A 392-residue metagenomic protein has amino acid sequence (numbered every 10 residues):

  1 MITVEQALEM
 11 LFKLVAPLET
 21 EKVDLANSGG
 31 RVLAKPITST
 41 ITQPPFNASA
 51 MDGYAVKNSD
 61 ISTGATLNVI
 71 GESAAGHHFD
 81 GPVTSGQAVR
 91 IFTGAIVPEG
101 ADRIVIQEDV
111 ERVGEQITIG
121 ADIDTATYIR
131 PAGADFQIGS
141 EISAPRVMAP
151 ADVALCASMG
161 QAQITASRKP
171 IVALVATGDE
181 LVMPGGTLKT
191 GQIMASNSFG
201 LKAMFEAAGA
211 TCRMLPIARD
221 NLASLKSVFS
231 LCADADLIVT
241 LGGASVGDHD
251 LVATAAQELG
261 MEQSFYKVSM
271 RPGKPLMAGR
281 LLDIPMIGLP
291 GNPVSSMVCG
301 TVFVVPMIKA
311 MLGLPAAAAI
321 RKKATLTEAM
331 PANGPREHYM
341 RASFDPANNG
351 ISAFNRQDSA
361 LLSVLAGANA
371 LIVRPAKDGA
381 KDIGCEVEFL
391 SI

Functional and structural regions predicted by a protein language model:
M1-G64, V147-M148: Intrinsically disordered, low-complexity, positively charged segments
I2, E21-A26, G30, G76 (+1 more regions): Flexible glycine/proline-rich
I2-V4, Y54-M214, I351, L371: Short, glycine/charged-enriched hinge/interface segments at domain edges or termini
V4, A162-L289, P293-V298: Helix-rich terminal scaffold detector
E9-T20, A34, T38, D122 (+15 more regions): Generic secondary-structure signature for well-ordered alpha-helical cores
G29-T42, H78-R90, A278-G279, P285: Short, hydrophobic/aliphatic alpha-helical segments
P45-F46, V69, F79, Q87 (+6 more regions): Short, conserved secondary-structure segments in the cores of folded domains
